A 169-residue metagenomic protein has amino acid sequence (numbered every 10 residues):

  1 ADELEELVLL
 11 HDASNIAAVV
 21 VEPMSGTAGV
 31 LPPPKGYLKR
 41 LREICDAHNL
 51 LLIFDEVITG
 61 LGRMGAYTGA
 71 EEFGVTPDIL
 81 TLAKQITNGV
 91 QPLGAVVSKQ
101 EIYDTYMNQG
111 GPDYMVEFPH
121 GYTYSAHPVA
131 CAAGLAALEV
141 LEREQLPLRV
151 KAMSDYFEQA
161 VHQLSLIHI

Functional and structural regions predicted by a protein language model:
A1-L166: Conserved N-terminal phosphate-binding loop of PLP-dependent enzymes in the Aspartate aminotransferase
